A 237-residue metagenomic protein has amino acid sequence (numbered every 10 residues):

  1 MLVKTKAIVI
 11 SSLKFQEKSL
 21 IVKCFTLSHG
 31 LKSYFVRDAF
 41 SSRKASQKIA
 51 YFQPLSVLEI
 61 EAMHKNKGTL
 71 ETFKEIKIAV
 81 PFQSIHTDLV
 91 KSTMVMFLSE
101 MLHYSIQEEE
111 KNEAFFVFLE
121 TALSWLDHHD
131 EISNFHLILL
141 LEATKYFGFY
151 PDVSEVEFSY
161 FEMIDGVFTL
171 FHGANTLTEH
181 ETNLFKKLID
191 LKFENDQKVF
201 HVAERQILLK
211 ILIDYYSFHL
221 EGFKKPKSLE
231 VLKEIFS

Functional and structural regions predicted by a protein language model:
M1-L20, F25-S237: Non-catalytic alpha-helical scaffolds and adjoining flexible linkers that form interface surfaces for assembly
